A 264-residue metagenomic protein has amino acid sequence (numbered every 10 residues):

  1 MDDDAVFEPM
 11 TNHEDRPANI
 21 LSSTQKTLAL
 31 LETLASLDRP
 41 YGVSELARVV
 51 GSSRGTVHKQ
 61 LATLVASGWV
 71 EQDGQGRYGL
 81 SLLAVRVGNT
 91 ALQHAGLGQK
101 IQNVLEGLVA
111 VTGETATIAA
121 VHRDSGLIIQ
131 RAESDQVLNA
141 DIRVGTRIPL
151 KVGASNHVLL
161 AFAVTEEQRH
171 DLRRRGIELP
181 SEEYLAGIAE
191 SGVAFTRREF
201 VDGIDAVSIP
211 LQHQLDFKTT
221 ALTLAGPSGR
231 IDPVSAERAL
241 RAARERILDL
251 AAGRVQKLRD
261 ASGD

Functional and structural regions predicted by a protein language model:
D2-H94, E245-G253: N-terminal helix-turn-helix
I20-T24, S81, H94, G98 (+6 more regions): Short, structured helix-loop boundary elements
T33, V49, Q60, K100-V111 (+3 more regions): Amphipathic alpha-helical regulatory segments at dimerization interfaces that relay allosteric signals between sensory
V70-E71, I118-A119, L211: A structural signal for short hydrophobic beta-strand segments in well-ordered beta-sheet cores
G79-L172: Amphipathic alpha-helical effector-binding/dimerization core of metabolite-sensing transcriptional regulators
K100-L108, E167-S208: Short, basic/aromatic recognition patches
E178, Y184-A186, S191, D202 (+1 more regions): Juxtadomain coupling helices with adjacent low-complexity linkers
V207-L215: A short, hydrophobic, proline-anchored segment that marks a local hinge/packing element in signaling and regulatory
